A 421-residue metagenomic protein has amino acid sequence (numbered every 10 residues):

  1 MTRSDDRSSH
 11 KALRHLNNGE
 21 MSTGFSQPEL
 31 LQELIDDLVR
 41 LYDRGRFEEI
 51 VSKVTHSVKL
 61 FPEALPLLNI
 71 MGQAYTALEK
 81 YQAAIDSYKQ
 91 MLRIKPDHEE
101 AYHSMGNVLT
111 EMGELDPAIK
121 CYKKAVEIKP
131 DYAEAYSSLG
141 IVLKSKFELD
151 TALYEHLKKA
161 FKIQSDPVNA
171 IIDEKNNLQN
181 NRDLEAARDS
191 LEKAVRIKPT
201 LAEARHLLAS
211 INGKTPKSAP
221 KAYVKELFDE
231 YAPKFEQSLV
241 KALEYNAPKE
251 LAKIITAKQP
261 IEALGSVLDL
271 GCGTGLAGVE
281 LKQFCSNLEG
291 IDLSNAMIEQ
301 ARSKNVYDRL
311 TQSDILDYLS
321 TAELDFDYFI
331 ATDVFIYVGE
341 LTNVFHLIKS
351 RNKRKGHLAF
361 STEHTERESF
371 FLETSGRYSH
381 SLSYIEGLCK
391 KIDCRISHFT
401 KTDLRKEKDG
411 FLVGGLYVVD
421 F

Functional and structural regions predicted by a protein language model:
V39, D43, P66-A77, E100-E111 (+3 more regions): Conserved alpha-helical positions within TPR/SEL1-like repeat arrays
I50, A84, A118, A152-L153 (+1 more regions): Single-residue signature of alpha-solenoid repeat helices
N176-E226: N-terminal auxiliary segments of SAM/dcSAM-dependent transferases
L268, T274-Y318: Class I SAM-dependent methyltransferase SAM/SAH-binding core
I330: A conserved beta-strand element that flanks and buttresses the S-adenosyl-L-methionine
T342-H357: A short glycine-rich, Lys/Arg-flanked "PGG" loop and its adjoining helix->strand segment in the class I
